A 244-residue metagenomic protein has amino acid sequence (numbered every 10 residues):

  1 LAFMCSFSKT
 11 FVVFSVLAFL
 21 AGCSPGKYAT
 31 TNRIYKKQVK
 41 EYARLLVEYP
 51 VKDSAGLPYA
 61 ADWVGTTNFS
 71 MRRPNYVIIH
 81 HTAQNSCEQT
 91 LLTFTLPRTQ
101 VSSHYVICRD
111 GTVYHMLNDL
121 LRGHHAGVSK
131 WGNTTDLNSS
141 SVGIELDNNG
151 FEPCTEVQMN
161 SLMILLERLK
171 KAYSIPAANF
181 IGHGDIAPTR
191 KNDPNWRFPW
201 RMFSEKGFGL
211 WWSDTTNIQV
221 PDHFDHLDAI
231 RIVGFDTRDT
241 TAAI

Functional and structural regions predicted by a protein language model:
L1-T30: Bacterial Sec-dependent N-terminal signal peptides
C5, Y76, L92-L96, E205 (+1 more regions): Hydrophobic transmembrane signal anchors and adjacent membrane-proximal interface regions, especially in viral
T10, Q100, V113, D119-R122 (+6 more regions): A generic structural micro-environment signature that highlights single residues at secondary-structure boundaries
L20, L137-S140, E205: Short, intrinsically disordered/low-complexity patches at protein termini and at juxtamembrane boundaries
C23-K37, T155-R238, A242-A243: Basic/polar, cationic surfaces and motifs that engage anionic cell-wall and phosphate/carboxylate ligands
T31-S70, N75-A178: Active-site-adjacent loop/helix surface patches within enzyme catalytic domains that shape the substrate-binding cleft
